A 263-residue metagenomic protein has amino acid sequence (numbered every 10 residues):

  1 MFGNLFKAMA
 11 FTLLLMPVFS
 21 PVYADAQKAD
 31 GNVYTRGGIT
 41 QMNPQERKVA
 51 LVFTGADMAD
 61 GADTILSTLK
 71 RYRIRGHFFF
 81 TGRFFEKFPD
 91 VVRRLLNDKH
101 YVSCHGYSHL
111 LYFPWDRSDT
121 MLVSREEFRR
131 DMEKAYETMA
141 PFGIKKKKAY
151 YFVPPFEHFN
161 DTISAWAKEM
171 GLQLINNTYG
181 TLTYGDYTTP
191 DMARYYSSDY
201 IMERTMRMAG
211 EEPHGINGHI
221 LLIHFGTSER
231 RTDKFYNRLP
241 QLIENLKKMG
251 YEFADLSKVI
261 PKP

Functional and structural regions predicted by a protein language model:
M1-M9: Bacterial N-terminal signal peptides that target proteins for export
F2, V18-F19, S257-P263: Short amphipathic alpha-helical segments
L5-F6, I39, H109, A209: Hydrophobic alpha-helical segments, principally membrane-spanning helices and signal/leader peptides
M9-V18: Bacterial N-terminal signal peptides
V22-A26: Boundary at the C-terminal end of the N-terminal hydrophobic targeting segment
Q27-T120, K134-Y150, L242: Active-site beta->alpha N-cap acidic-glycine motif
F80, G106, T178, S257-K258: Residue-level recognition of beta-strand->loop/alpha-helix junctions
E86-K87, L111-L222, G226-E252, K258-P261: Catalytic domains of cell-wall/extracellular-matrix polysaccharide-remodeling enzymes, centered on de-N-acetylation
